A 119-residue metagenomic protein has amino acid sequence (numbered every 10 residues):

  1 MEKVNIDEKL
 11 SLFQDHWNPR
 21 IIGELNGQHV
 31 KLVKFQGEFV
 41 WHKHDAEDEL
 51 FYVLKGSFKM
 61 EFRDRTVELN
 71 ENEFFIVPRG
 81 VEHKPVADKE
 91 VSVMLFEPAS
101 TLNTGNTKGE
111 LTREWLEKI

Functional and structural regions predicted by a protein language model:
M1-K31, K108-I119: A short, N-terminal "cap"/entry segment at the start of jelly-roll beta-barrel domains of the cupin/DSBH fold
I21, E38-W41: Short, charged beta-strand/loop "edge" motif centered at a coil->beta-strand transition that forms conserved
N26, L54-K55, N70-E71, K89: A cytosolic small-molecule/anion-sensing beta-strand core signal
G27-H29, Q36-E38, K55-K59, T66 (+1 more regions): Short, charged/polar surface micro-motifs in flexible loops or helix N-caps
K34-F35, H44-E61: Short, conserved beta-strand element in jelly-roll/cupin
H42-H44, H83: Histidine-centered active-site/metal-ligand motif
R63-R79: Short acidic-glycine-tyrosine-enriched beta hairpin
R79-K108: Ligand-binding loop in jelly-roll beta-barrel domains
